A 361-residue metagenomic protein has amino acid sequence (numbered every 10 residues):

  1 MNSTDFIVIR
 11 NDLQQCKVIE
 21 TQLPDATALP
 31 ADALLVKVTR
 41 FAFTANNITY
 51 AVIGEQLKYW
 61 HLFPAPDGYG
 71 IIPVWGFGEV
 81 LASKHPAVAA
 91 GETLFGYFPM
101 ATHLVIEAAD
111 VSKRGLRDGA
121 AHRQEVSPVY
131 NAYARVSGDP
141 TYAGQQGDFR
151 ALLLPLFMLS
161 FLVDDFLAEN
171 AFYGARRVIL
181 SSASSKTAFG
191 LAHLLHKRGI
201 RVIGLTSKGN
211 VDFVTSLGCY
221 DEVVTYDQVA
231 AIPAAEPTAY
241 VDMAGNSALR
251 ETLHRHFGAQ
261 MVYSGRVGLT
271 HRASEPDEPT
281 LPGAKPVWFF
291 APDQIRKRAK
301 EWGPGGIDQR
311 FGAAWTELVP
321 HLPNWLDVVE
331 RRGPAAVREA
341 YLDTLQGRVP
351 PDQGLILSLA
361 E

Functional and structural regions predicted by a protein language model:
D12-R40, A45: A short N-terminal beta-strand-loop micro-motif at the entrance of redox/enzyme domains
L29-F41, E55-V105, D110: Glycine-rich beta-strand-centered segment in the early N-terminal region that forms part of a ligand/cofactor-binding
Y97-R176: NAD(P)H dinucleotide-binding glycine-rich loop of Rossmann-like/cofactor-binding domains, especially the beta1-alpha1
V163, L194-K197: Extended repeat-based interaction scaffolds and adjacent low-complexity, acidic/S/T/P-biased segments that form broad
A188-F189: N-terminal Rossmann-fold NAD(P) dinucleotide-binding loop
H196-R250: Adenosine-nucleotide cofactor-binding segment
T252-E317: Glycine-rich phosphate-binding loop and adjacent beta-alpha segment of Rossmann(oid) nucleotide-cofactor-binding
R296-E361: C-terminal hydrophobic helical "lid"/dimerization subdomain of Rossmann-like NAD(P)H-dependent oxidoreductases
